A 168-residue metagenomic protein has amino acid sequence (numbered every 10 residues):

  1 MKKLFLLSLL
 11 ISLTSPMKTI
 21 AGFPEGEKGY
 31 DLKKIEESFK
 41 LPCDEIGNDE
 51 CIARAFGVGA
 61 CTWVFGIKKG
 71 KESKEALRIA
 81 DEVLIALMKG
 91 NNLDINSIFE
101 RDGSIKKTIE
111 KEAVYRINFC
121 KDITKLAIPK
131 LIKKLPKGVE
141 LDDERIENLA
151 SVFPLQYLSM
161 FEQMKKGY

Functional and structural regions predicted by a protein language model:
M1-F23: Classical Sec-dependent N-terminal signal peptides that target proteins to the secretory pathway
L7, I11-T14, E37, N96 (+1 more regions): Intrinsically disordered, low-complexity segments enriched in Ser/Pro/Gly/Ala and basic residues
I20, P24-E27, A55-G57, P136 (+1 more regions): Intrinsically disordered, low-complexity segments enriched in small/polar residues
G29-E100, V114-D122: Short N-proximal segments of mature Sec-exported proteins
R78-Y168: Compact alpha-helical subdomains of small soluble proteins
